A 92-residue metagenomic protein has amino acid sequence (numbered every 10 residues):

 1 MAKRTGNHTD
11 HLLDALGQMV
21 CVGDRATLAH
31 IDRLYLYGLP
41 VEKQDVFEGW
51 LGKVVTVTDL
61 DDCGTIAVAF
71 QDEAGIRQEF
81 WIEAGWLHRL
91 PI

Functional and structural regions predicted by a protein language model:
A2-I92: Basic/aromatic-rich interaction segments and small domains that mediate binding to polyanionic partners
